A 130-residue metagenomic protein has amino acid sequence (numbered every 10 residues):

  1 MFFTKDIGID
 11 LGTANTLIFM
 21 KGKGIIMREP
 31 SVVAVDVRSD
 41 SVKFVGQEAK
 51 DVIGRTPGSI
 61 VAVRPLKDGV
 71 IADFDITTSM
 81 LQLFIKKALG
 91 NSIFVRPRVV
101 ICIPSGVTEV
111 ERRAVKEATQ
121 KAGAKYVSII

Functional and structural regions predicted by a protein language model:
M1-I130: Nucleotide/phosphate-binding catalytic cleft detector across ATP-hydrolyzing and phosphate-transferring enzymes
